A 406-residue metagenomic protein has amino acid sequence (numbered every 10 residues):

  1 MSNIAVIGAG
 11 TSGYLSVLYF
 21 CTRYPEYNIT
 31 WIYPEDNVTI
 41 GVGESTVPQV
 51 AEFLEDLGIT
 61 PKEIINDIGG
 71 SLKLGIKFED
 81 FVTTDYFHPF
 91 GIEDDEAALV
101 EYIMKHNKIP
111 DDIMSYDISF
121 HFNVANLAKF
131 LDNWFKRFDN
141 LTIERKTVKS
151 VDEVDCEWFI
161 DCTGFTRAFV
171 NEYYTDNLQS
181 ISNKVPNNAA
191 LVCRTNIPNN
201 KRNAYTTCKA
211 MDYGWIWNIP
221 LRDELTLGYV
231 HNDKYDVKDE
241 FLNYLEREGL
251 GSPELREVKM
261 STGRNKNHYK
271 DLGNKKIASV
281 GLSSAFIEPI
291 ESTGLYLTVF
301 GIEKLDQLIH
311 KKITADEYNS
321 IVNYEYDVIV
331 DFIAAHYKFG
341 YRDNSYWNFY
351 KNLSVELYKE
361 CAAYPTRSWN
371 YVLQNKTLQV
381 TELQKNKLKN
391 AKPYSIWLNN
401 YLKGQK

Functional and structural regions predicted by a protein language model:
M1-G10: Beta1/beta-strand and adjacent pyrophosphate-binding region of the FAD-binding site in flavoprotein oxidoreductases
G13: N-terminal Rossmann-fold NAD(P) dinucleotide-binding loop
C21-V42: Glycine-rich FAD pyrophosphate-binding loop
V38-P110: Dinucleotide-binding Rossmann-like beta1-alpha1 core, especially the glycine-rich loop that anchors the ADP
S119-F241, I302: Predominantly flavin-linked oxidoreductase catalytic cores and closely associated redox partners
A210-G263, A285-Y296, K311: Conserved FAD/dinucleotide-binding core of flavoprotein oxidoreductases
N267-V330: Conserved mid-domain beta->alpha element of the FAD-binding
Q307-K406: Long, low-complexity C-terminal extensions of enzymes
